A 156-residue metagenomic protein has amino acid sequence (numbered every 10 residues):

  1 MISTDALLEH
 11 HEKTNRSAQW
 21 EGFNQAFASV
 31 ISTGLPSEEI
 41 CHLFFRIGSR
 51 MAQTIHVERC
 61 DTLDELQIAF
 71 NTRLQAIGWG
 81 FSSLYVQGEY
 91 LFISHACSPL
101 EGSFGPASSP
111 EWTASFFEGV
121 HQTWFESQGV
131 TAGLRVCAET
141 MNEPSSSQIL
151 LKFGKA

Functional and structural regions predicted by a protein language model:
M1-S94, P99-S109, P144-S146: N-terminal accessory segment detector
Y85-S94, T131-A156: Short terminal or interdomain "cap/linker" segment that borders an active site or interface and mediates
P106-V136: Long, amphipathic alpha-helical coupling/dimerization segments that relay conformational signals between
